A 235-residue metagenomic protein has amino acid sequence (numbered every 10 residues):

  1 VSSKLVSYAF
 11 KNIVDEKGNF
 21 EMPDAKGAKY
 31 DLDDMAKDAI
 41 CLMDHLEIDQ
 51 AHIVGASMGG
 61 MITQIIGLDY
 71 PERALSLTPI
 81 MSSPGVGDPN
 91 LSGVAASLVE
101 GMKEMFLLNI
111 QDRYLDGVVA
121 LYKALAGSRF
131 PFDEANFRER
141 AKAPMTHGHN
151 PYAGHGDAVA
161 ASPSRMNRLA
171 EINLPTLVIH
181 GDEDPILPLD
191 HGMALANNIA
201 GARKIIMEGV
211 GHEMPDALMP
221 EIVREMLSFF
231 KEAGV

Functional and structural regions predicted by a protein language model:
D33-A51: Conserved acidic catalytic loop of the alpha/beta-hydrolase fold
G60-P71, L77: Short glycine-enriched nucleophile-adjacent loop and the immediately C-terminal alpha-helix near the catalytic center
S76-L108: Flexible "cap/lid" loop of the alpha/beta hydrolase fold
E104, P151-R168, L174: Active-site nucleophile elbow and catalytic-triad environment of alpha/beta-hydrolase enzymes
D112-A153: Conserved alpha/beta-hydrolase catalytic His-Asp/Glu region
I172, V178-H180: Short beta-strand/loop motif that positions the catalytic acidic residue of the alpha/beta-hydrolase fold
E183-L187: Acidic catalytic loop of the alpha/beta-hydrolase fold
A202-V235: Catalytic active-site module of serine/aspartate enzymes centered on a nucleophile-bearing elbow/loop
